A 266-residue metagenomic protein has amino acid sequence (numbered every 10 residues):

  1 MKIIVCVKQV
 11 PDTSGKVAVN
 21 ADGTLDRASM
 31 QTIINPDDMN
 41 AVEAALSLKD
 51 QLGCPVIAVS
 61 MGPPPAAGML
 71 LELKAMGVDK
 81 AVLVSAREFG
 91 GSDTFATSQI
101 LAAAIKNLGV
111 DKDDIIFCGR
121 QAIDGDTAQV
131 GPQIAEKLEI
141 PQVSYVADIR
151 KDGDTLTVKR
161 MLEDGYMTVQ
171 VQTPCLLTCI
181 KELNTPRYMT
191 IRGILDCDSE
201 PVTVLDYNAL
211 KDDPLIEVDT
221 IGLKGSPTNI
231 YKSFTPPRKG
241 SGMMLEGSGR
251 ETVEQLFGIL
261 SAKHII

Functional and structural regions predicted by a protein language model:
M1-I266: N-terminal glycine-rich FAD/FM-binding segment characteristic of electron-transfer flavoproteins
